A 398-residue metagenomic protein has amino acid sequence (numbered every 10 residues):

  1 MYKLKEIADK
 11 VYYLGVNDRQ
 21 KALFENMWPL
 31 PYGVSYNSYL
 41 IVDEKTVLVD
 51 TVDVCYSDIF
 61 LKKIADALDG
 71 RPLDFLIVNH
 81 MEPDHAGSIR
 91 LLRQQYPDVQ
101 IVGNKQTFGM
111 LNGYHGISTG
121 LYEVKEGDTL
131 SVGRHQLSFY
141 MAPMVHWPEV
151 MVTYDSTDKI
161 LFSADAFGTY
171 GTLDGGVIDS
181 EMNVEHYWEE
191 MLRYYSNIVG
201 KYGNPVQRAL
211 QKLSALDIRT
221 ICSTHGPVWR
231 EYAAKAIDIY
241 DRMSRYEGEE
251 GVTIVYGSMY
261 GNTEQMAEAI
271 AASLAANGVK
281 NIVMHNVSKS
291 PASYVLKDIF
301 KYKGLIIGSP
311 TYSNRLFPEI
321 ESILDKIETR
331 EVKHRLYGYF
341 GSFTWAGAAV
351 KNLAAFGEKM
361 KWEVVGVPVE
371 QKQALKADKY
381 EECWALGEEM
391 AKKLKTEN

Functional and structural regions predicted by a protein language model:
L4-I64, V152-D155, K159-S163, T263: Conserved beta-strand hairpin/beta-sheet module of binuclear metal-dependent hydrolase folds, prominently
K5-D9, V102-V150, Y202-R208: Metallo-beta-lactamase
E44, C55-V102: Active-site metal-binding motif and surrounding structural segment of the metallo-beta-lactamase
V49-T51, L73-M81, I101-K105, L161-A164 (+1 more regions): Active-site neighborhood of phospho(di)ester-bond hydrolases with catalytic His/Asp-centered motifs
S88, S290-V295: Short acidic active-site motifs
L173, V177, N183-I221, H225-V228 (+2 more regions): FMN-binding flavodoxin-like domain, especially the glycine-rich phosphate-binding loop
G226-E249: Terminal amphipathic helices with adjacent charged low-complexity linkers/tails
V255-N277: Short, charged N-terminal beta->alpha structural module
